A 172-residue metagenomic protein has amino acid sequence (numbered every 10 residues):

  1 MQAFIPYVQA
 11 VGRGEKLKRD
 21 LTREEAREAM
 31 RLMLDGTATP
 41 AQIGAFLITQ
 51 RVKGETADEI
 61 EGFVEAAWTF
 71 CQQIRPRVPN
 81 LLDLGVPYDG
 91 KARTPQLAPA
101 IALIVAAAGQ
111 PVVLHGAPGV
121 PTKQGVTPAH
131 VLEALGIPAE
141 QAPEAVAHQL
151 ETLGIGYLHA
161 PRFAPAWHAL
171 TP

Functional and structural regions predicted by a protein language model:
M1-P95, A106-A108, V112: Acidic, glycine/proline-rich low-complexity segments that act as flexible tails and inter-domain linkers
G44, V113-G116, H159-P161: Short beta-strands and strand-loop turn motifs
K53, G119-T122, A164: Gly/Ser/Thr-rich loops at beta-strand to alpha-helix junctions that form or flank small-molecule/cofactor-binding
A57, I74-R75, E133, H159-P161: Short alpha-helix boundary/capping motifs
W68, T122-Q124, L150, H168: Short secondary-structure boundary/hinge segments and terminal tails
P79-H148: A generic, well-ordered mixed alpha/beta core segment in the N-terminal half of proteins
P143-P172: Phosphate/diphosphate-binding glycine-rich loops and adjacent basic-rich segments that engage nucleotide
